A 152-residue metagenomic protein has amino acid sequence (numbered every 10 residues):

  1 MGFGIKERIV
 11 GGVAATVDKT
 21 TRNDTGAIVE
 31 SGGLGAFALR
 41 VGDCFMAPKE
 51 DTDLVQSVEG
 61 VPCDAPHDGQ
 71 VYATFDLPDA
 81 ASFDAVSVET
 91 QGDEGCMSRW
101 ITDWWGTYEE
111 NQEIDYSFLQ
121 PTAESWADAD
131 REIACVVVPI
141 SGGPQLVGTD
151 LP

Functional and structural regions predicted by a protein language model:
M1-G4: Hydrophobic membrane-insertion alpha-helices, especially the h-region of bacterial N-terminal signal peptides
K6-P152: Primary mode marks residue(s) on the alpha4-beta5-alpha5 output face of response regulator receiver
